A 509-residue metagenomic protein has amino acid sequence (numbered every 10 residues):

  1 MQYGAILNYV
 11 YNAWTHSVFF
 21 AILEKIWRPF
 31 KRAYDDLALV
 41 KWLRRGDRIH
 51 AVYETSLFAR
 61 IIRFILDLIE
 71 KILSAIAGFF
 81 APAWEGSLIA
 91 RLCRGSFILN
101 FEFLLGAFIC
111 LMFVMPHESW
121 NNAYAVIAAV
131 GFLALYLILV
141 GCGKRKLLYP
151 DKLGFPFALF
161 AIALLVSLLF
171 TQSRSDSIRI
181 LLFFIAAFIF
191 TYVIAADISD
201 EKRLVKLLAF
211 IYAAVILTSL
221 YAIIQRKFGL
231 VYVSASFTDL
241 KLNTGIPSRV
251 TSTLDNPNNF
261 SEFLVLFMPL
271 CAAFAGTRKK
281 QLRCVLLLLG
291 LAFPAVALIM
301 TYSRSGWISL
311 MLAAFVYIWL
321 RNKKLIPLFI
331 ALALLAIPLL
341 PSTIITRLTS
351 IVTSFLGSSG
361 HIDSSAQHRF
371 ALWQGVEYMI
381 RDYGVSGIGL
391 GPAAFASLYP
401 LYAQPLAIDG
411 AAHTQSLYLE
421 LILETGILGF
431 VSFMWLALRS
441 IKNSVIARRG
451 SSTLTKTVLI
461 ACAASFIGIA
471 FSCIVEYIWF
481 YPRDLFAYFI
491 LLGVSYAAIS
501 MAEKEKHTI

Functional and structural regions predicted by a protein language model:
M1-V166, Q172-D176, E201-V205, A209 (+3 more regions): Transmembrane signal-anchor hairpin modules in multi-pass inner-membrane enzymes, especially those that act on
A107-F108, A412, S416, S444-V475: Loop-to-helix entry and N-terminal half of a specific, functionally important transmembrane alpha helix in multi-pass
F108-I109, F132, A161-V166, I189 (+6 more regions): Alpha-helical transmembrane segments of multi-pass inner-membrane proteins
E118-W120, L169-I178, I299-M300, I474-W479: Membrane-interface helix caps and helix-loop-helix hairpins in membrane proteins
N121, L220, R226-G229, I318-G360 (+4 more regions): A membrane-periplasm/extracellular boundary helix in multi-pass inner-membrane enzymes that assemble envelope glycans
N121-V140, I178-F190, F260-M268, W307-F315 (+2 more regions): Membrane-embedded alpha-helical segments of multi-pass membrane proteins, especially the transmembrane helices
V130-L135, L436-R439, L454, I460-I509: Transmembrane alpha-helices of multi-pass inner-membrane enzymes
I246, G360-Q374, Y378, D382 (+1 more regions): Long extracytoplasmic/lumenal interhelical loops at the membrane interface of multi-pass membrane proteins
